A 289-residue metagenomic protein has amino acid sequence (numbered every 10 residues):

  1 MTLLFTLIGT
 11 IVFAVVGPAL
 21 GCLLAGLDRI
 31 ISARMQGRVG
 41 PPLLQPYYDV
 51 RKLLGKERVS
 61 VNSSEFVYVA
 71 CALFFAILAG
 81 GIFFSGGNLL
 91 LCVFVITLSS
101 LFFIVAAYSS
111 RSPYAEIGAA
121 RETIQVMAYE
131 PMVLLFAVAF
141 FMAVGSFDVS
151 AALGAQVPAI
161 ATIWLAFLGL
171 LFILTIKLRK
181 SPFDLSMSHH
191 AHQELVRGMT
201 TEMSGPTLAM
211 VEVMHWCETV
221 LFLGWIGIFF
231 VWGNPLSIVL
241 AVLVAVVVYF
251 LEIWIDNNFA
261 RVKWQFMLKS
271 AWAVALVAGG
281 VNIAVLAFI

Functional and structural regions predicted by a protein language model:
M1-I289: Alpha-helical transmembrane segments of multi-pass membrane proteins predominantly involved in bioenergetics
